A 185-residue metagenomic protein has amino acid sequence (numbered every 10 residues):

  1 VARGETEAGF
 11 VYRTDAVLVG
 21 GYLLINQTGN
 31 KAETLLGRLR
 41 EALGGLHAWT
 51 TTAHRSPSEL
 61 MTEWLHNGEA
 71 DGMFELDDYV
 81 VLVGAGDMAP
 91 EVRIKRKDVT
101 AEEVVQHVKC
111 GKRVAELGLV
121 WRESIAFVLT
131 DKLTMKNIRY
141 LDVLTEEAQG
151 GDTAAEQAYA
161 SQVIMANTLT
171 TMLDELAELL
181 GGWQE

Functional and structural regions predicted by a protein language model:
V1-E185: Intrinsically disordered, low-complexity, charge-rich terminal extensions of nucleic-acid-associated complexes
